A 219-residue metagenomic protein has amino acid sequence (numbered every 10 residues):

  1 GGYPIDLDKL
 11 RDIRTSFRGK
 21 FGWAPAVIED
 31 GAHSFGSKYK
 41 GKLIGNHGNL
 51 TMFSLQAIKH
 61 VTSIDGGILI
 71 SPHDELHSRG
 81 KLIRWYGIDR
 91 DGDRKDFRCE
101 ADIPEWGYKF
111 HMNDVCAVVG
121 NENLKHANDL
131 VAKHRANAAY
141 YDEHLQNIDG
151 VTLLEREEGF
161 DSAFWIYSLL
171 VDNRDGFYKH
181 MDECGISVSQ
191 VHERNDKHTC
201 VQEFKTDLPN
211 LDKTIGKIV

Functional and structural regions predicted by a protein language model:
G1-S63, I68-I70, D74-E75: Active-site phosphate-binding strand-loop segment of PLP-dependent enzymes
L7-R11, S16, K20-G22, K38 (+1 more regions): PLP-dependent aminotransferase class I/II
